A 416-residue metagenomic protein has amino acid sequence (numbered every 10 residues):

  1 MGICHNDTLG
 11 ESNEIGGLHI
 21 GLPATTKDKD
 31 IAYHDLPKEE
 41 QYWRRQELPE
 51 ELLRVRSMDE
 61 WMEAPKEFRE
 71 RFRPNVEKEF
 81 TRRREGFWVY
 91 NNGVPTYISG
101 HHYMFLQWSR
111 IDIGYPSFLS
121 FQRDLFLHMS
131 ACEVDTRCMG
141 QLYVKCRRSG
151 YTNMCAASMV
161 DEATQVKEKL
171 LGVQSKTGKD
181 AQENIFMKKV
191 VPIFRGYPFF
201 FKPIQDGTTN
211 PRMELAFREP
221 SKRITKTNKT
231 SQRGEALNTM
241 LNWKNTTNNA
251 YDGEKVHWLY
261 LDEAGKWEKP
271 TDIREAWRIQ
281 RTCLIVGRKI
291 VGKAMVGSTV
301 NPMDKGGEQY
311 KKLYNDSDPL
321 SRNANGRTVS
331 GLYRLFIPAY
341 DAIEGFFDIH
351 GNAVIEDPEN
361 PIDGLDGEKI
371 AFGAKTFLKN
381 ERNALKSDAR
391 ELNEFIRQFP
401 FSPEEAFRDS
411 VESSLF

Functional and structural regions predicted by a protein language model:
G2-F416: Phosphate/NTP-binding elements of NTP-utilizing enzymes
